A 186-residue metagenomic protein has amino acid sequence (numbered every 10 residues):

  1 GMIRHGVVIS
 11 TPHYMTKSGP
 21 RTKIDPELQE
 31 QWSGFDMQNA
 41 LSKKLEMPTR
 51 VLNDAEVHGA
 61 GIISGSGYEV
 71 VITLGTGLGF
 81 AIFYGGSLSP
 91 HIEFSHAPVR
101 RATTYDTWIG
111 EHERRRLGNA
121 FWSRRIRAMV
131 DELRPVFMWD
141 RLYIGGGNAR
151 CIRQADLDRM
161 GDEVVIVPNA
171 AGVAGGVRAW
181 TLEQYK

Functional and structural regions predicted by a protein language model:
G1, L52, V71-G77, G145: Short beta-strand segments
M2-H5, L78-A81, C151: Short, acidic Gly/Pro/Ser/Thr-rich loop/turn segments
I3-I62, W108, A155-G176: Glycine-rich phosphate-binding loop and adjoining helix at the ATP-binding site of ATP-dependent phosphoryl-transfer
E30-H58, S87-A128, T181: Glycine-rich phosphate-binding loop plus the immediately following alpha-helix
K43, I62-S66, V71-L74, R134-V136: Solvent-exposed alpha-helices and their adjacent loops that cap or buttress functional pockets in soluble metabolic
T49-R50, Y68-V71, A81, R141-L142 (+1 more regions): Structural motif
G67-H91: Gly/Thr-rich phosphate-binding beta-strand-loop-beta motif of the actin/hexokinase/Hsp70
R101-Y143, G147-K186: Adenine-nucleotide phosphate-binding core of ATP-dependent small-molecule kinases
